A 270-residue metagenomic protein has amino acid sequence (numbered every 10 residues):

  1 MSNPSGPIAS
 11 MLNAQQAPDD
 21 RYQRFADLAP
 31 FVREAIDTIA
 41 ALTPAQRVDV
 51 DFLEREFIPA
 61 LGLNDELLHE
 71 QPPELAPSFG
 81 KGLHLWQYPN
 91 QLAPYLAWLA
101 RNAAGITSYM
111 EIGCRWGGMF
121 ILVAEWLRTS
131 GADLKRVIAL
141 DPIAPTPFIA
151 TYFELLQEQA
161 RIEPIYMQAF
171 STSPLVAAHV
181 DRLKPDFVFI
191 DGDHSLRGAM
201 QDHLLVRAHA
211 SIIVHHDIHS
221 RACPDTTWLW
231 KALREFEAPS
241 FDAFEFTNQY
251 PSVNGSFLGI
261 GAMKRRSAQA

Functional and structural regions predicted by a protein language model:
M1-Q87: Rossmann-like AdoMet
G6, L75-A270: S-adenosylmethionine/decaboxylated-SAM
